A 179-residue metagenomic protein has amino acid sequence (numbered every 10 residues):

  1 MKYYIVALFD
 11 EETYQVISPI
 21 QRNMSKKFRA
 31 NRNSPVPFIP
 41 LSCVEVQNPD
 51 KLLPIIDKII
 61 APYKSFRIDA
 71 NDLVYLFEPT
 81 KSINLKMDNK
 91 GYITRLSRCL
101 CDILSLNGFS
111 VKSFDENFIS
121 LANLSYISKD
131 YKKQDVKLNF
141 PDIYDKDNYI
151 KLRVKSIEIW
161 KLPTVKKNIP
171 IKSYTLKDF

Functional and structural regions predicted by a protein language model:
M1-D69, K90-N148, V165-F179: Basic, often amphipathic N-terminal segments
I5, L85, L100, I157-I159: Hydrophobic beta-strand residues in large extracellular and virion-surface proteins
L73-P79, L152-K167: Glycine-rich beta-strand-turn "strand-cap" elements at beta-sheet edges
I83-K90: Short histidine-centered catalytic/ligand-binding loop motif
